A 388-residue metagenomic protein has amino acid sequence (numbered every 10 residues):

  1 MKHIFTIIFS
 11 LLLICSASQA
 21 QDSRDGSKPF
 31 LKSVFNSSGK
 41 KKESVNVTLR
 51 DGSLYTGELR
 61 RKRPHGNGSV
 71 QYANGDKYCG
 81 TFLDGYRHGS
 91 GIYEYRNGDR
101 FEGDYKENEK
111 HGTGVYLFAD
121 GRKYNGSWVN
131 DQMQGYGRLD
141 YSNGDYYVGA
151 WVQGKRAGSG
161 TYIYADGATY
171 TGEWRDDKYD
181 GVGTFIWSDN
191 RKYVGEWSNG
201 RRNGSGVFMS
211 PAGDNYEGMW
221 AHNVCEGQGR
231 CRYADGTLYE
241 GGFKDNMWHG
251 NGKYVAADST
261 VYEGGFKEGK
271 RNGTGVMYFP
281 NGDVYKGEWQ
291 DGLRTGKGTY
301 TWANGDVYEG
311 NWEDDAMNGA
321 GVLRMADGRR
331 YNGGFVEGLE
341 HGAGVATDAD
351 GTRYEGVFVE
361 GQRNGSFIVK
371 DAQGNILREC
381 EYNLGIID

Functional and structural regions predicted by a protein language model:
M1-I4: Positively charged n-region of N-terminal signal peptides that target proteins for export
T6-C15: Bacterial N-terminal signal peptides
S16, A20-D388: Glycine/tyrosine- and acidic-biased, solvent-exposed loop/turn segments at the edges of beta-strands
